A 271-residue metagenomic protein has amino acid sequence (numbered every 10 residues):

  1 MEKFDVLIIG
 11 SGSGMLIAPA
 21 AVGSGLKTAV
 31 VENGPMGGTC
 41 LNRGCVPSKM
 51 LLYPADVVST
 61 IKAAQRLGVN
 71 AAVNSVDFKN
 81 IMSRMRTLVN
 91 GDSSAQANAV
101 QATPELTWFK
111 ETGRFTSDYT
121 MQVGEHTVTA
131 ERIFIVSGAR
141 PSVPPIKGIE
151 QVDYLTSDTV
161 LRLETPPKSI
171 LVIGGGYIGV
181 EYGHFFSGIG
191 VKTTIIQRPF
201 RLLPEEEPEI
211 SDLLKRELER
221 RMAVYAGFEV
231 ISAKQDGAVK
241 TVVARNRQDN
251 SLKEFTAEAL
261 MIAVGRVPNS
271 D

Functional and structural regions predicted by a protein language model:
E2-F4, A20-L26, V31-P166, P199-L203 (+4 more regions): Glycine-rich flavin
K3-V30, G179-G188: N-terminal Rossmann-like FAD-binding beta1-loop-alpha1 element of flavoenzymes
L7-I9, G113, V128-G138, V172-I173 (+2 more regions): Short hydrophobic core segments
S11-M15, G38-T39, V69, R114 (+4 more regions): Gly/Ser/Thr-rich helix-start
N33, G265-R266: Short glycine-rich donor-binding/catalytic loop of glycosyltransferases that coordinates the nucleotide-sugar
E164-R201, E205-E206, V239: Rossmann-like NAD(P)H-binding beta-loop-alpha module
V267-D271: Short, intrinsically disordered, charge-balanced linker/junction segments flanking boundaries in proteins
